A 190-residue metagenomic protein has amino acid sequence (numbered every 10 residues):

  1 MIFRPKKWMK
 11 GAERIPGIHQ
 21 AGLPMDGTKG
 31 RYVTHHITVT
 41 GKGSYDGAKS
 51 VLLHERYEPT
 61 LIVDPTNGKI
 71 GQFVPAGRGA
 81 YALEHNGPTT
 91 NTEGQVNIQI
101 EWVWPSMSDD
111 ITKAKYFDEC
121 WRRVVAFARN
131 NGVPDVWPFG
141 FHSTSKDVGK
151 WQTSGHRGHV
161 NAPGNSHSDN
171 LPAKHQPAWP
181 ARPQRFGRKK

Functional and structural regions predicted by a protein language model:
M1-E93, R185-F186: N-terminal catalytic cores of peptidoglycan-degrading enzymes
M1-G11, D26-G27, S106-K190: Basic/polar, cationic surfaces and motifs that engage anionic cell-wall and phosphate/carboxylate ligands
H35, I100, G158: Active-site flanking residues adjacent to catalytic metal/cofactor-binding acidic residues
V39, W102-S106: Short, histidine-centered active-site or binding-site loop motifs used for metal coordination, general acid-base
G68-A76, V96-Q99, P134-G140: Low-complexity, flexible helical/coil segments
I70-V74, W102, A128, H156: Long, contiguous hydrophobic alpha-helical segments, chiefly transmembrane helices and signal peptides
N91-W102, S154: Short coil-to-beta-strand
